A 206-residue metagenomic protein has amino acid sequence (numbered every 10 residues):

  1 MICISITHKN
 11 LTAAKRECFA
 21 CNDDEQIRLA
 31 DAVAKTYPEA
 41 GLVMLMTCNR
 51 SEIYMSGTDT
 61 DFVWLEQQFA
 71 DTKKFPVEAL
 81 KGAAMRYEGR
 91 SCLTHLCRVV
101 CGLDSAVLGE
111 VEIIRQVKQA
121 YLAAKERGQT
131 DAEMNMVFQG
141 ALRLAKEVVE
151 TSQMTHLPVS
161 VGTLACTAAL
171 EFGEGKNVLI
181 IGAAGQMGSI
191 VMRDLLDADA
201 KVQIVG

Functional and structural regions predicted by a protein language model:
M1-D23: Short glycine-/aliphatic-rich beta-strand segments at the starts of folded cytosolic domains
A20-T36: Short amphipathic alpha-helix segments
E39-G41, K201: Short acidic amphipathic segments
G41-T47: Short beta-strand
Y54-T58: Short hydrophobic/aromatic beta-strand micro-patches that form the beta-sheet surface supporting nucleotide- or nucleic
F62-K74: Short amphipathic alpha-helices in soluble, non-transmembrane regions that often serve as interface/regulatory elements
A79-F172: Glycine/serine-rich phosphate-binding loop and adjoining beta1-alpha1 elements at the start of nucleotide-handling
C166, E171-G206: Glycine-rich phosphate/diphosphate-binding loop of Rossmann-like nucleotide-binding domains
